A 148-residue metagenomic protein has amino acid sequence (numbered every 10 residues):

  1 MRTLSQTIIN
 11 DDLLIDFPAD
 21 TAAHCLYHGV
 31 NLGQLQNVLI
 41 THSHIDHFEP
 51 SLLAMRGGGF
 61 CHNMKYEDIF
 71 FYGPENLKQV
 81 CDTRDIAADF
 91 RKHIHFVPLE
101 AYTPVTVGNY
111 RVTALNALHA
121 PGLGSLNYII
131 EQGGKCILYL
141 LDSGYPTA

Functional and structural regions predicted by a protein language model:
M1-V30, P98-A148: Core dinuclear metal-dependent hydrolase active-site scaffold
D12, P18-Y72: Active-site metal-binding motif and surrounding structural segment of the metallo-beta-lactamase
G33-N37, R91-L99: Short hydrophobic/aromatic-enriched beta-strand-loop microsegments
H44-F48, Q79-V80, A120-G122, Y145-T147: Active-site environment of divalent metal-dependent phosphoester hydrolases
I69, I94, Y110: Short, conserved active-site loop motifs that form the nucleotide-linked donor/cofactor pocket
F70-P74, V97-P98: Extended hydrophobic secondary-structure segments that form protein cores and membrane-embedded regions
N76-I86: A short, active-site helix/loop in glycosyltransferases that binds the activated sugar's phosphate group
